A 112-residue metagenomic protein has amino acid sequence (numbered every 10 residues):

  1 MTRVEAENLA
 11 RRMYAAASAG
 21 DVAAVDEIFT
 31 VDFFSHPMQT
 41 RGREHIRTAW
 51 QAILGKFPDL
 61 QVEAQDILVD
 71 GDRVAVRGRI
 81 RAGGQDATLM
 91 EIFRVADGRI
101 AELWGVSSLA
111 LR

Functional and structural regions predicted by a protein language model:
M1-R112: C-terminal and inter-domain tail/linker signature
